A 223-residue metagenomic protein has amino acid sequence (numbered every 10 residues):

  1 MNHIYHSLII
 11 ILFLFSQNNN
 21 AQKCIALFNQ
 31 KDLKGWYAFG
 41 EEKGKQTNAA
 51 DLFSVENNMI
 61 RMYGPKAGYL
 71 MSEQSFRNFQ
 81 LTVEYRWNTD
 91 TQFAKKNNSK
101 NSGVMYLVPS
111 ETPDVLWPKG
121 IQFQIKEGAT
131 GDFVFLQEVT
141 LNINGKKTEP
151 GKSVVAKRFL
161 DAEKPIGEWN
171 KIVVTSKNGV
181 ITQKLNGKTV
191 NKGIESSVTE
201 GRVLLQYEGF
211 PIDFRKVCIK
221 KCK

Functional and structural regions predicted by a protein language model:
M1-K23: Bacterial Sec-dependent N-terminal signal peptides
Q22-K223: Carbohydrate-interacting regions of secretory-pathway proteins
